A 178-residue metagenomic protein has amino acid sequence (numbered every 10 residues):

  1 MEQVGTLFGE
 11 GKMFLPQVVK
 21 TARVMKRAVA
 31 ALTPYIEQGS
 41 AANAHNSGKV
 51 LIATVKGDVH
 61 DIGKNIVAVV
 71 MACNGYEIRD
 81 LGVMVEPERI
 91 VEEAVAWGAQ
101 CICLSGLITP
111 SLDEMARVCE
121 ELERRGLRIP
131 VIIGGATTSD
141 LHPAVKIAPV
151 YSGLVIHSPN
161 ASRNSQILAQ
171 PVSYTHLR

Functional and structural regions predicted by a protein language model:
M1-L104: ATP-dependent carboxylate/acyl-activation modules
V69, N74, I78-A148: Cofactor-cradling patches in redox/metallo enzymes
R128, Q166, Q170: Phosphate/diphosphate-binding loops
T137, A161-S162: Glycine-rich beta-alpha junction loops
P149-V150, L154: Conserved thiamine diphosphate
V155-N160: Short acidic-hydrophobic, aromatic-tinged amphipathic segments that line or gate anion-handling sites
T175-H176: Conserved small/polar residues in nucleotide/adenosyl-binding loops
